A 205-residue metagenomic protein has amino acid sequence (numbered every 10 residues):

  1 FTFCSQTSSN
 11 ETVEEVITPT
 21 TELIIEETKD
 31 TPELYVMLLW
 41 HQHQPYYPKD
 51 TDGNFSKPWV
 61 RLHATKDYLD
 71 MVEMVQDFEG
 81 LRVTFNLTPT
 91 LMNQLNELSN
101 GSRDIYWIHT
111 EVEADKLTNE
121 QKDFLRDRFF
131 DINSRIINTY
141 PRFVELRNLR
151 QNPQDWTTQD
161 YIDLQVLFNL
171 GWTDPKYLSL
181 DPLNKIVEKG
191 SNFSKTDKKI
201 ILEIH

Functional and structural regions predicted by a protein language model:
T2-F3: C-terminal motif of bacterial Sec signal peptides marking the signal peptidase cleavage site
Q6-I24: Short, low-complexity, disordered segments immediately C-terminal to signal peptides in bacterial exported proteins
I25-V83, P89-H205: N-terminal regions that are enriched for targeting/export leaders and immediately downstream pro/stem segments
